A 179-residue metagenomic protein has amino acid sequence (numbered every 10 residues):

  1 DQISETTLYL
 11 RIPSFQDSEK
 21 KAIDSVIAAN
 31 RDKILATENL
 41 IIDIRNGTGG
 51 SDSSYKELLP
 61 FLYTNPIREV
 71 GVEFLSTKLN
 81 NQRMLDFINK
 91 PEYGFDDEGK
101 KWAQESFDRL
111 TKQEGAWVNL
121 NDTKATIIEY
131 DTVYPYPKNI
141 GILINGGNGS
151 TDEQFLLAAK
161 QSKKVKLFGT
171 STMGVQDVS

Functional and structural regions predicted by a protein language model:
D1, K78-N121: Charged, glycine/proline-rich intrinsically disordered loops and linkers
D1-G94, N139, K166-S171, Q176-S179: Flexible, low-complexity junctional segments that flank or bridge functional domains
I12-E19, D108-G115, T132: Short, mixed-charge, low-aromatic patches
A22, A28-A29, A36, A103-S106 (+3 more regions): A sequence-composition feature that detects small, non-aromatic residues
K112-T172, D177: Flexible, glycine-rich surface segments
